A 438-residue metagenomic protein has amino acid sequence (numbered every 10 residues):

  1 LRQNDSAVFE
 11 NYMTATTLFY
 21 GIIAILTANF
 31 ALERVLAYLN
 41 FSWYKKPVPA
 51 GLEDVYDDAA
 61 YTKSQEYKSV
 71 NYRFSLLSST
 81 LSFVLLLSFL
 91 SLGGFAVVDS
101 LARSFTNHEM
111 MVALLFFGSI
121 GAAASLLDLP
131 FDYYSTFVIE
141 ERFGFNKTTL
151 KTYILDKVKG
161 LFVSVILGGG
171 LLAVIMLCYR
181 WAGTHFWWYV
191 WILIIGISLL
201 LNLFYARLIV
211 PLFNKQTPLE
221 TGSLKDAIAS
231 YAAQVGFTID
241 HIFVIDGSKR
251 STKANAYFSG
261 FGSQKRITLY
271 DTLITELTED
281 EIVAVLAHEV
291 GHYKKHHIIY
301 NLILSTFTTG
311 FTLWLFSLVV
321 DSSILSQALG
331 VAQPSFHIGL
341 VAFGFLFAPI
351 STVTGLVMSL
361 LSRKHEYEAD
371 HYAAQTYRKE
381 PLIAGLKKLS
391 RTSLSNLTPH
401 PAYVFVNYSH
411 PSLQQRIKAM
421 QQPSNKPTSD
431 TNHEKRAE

Functional and structural regions predicted by a protein language model:
L1-Y12, T431: N-terminal amphipathic/basic-hydrophobic helices that include classical n-h-c signal peptides and signal-anchor
A15-P334, A348-E438: Polar-ligand-bearing catalytic/cofactor-coordination segments of membrane-embedded or membrane-tethered inner-membrane
S335-G339: Glycine-rich, flexible loop segments associated with nucleotide phosphate handling
A342-F345: Alpha-helical transmembrane segments
